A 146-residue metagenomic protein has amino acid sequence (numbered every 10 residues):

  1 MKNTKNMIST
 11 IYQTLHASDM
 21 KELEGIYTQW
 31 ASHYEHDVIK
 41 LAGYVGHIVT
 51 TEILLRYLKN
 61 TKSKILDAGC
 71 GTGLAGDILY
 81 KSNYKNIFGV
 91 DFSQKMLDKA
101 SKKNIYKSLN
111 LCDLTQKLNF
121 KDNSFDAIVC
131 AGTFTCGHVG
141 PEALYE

Functional and structural regions predicted by a protein language model:
M1-H33: N-terminal, positively charged/glycine-rich alpha-helical extensions of SAM-dependent methyltransferases
S32-Y44: Class I SAM-dependent methyltransferase Rossmann-like catalytic core, especially the SAM/SAH-binding loop
Y44-T61: Conserved alpha-helix/loop element of class I SAM-dependent methyltransferases that forms part of the SAM/SAH-binding
L66-K117: Class I SAM-dependent methyltransferase SAM/SAH-binding core
L118-I128: A short acidic, Gly/Pro-enriched loop at the edge of an enzyme's catalytic core that lines a small-molecule cofactor
D126-G140: A short SAM/SAH-binding and catalytic strip from SAM-dependent methyltransferases
E142-E146: A short glycine-rich, Lys/Arg-flanked "PGG" loop and its adjoining helix->strand segment in the class I
